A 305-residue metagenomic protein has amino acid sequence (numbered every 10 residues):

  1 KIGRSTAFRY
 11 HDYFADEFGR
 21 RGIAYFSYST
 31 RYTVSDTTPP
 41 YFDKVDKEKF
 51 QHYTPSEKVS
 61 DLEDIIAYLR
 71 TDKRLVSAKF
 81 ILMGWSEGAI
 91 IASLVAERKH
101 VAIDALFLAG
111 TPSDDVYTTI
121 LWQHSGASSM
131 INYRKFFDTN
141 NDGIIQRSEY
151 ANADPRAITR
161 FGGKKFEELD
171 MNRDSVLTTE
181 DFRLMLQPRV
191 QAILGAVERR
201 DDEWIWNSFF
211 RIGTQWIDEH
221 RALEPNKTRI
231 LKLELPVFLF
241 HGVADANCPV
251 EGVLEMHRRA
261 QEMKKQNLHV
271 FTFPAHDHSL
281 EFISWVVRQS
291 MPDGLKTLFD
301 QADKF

Functional and structural regions predicted by a protein language model:
I2-Y10, S27-S56: Cap/lid segment of the alpha/beta-hydrolase catalytic domain
E48-D72: Alpha/beta-hydrolase active-site loop
Y68-R74, A78-G126: Primarily recognizes the serine-hydrolase "nucleophile elbow" in alpha/beta-hydrolase and SGNH/GDSL folds
R134-R147, T159-L184: Acidic, glycine-anchored loop motifs typical of Ca2+
I212-R229: Active-site nucleophile elbow and catalytic-triad environment of alpha/beta-hydrolase enzymes
L233, L239-H241, D245: Short beta-strand/loop motif that positions the catalytic acidic residue of the alpha/beta-hydrolase fold
A246-G252: Conserved alpha/beta-hydrolase "acid-adjacent" motif
H269, H276-L280, S284-F305: Catalytic active-site module of serine/aspartate enzymes centered on a nucleophile-bearing elbow/loop
